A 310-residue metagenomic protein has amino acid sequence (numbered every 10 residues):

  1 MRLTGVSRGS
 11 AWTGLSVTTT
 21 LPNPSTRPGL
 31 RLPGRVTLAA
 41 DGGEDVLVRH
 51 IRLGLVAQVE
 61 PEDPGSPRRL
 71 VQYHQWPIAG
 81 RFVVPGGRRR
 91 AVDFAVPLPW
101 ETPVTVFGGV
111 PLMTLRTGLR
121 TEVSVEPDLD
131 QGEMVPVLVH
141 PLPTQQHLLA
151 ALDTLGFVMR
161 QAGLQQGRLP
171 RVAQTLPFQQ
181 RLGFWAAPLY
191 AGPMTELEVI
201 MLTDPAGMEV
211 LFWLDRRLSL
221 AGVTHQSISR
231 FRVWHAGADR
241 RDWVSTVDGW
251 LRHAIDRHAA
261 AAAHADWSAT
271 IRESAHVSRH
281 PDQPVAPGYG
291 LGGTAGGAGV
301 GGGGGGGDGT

Functional and structural regions predicted by a protein language model:
M1-W12: A eukaryote-biased signal for short, well-structured alpha-helical docking elements
A40-R49: A short beta-turn/strand-edge loop motif at beta-sheet boundaries
L53-Q58, A95-E101, G109-D128: Internal, hydrophobic beta-strand segments that form the core of beta-sheet-rich folds
L55-R69, R217-V223: Short aromatic-acidic-glycine turn motif
S66-G109, L129-Q131: A beta-strand/beta-hairpin structural motif
E126-D153: Short beta-strand elements
A173-H258: C-terminal interaction module
A263-T310: Short hydrophobic helical membrane-anchoring segments positioned at the boundary with long low-complexity
